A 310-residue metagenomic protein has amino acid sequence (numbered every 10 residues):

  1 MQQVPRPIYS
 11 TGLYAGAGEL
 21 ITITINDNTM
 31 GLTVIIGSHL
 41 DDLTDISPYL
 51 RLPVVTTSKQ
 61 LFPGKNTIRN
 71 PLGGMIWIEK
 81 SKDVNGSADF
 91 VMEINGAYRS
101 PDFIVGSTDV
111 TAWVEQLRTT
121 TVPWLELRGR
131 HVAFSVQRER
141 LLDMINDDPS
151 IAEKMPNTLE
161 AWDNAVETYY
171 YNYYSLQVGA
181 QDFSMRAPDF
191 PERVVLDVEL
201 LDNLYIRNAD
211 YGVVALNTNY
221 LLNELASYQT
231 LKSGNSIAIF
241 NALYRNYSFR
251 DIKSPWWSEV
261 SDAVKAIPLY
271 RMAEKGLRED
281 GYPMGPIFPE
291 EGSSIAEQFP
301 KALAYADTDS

Functional and structural regions predicted by a protein language model:
M1-F103: Beta-strand-enriched, solvent-exposed domains that form extended recognition/catalytic surfaces
Q3-R6, S58-L61, T108-V110, E115-R118 (+1 more regions): Short amphipathic alpha-helical surface micro-motifs
T11-Y14, T67-I68, Q116-R118, L125 (+1 more regions): Short boundary motifs at domain starts and secondary-structure transition points
A17-G18, L72-G73, T121-V122, R128-R130: Short, well-ordered loop/turn elements at secondary-structure boundaries
T22-I25, S100-V105, L125-L127, F134 (+1 more regions): Hydrophobic transmembrane signal anchors and adjacent membrane-proximal interface regions, especially in viral
I25, T108, D262: Short, motif-level signal for alpha-helix interfacial/capping segments enriched in acidic residues and aromatics/proline
E93-L127: Low-complexity, Pro/Ser/Thr- and charge-rich linker/hinge segments at domain boundaries
W113-E115, P123-S310: Catalytic cores of extracellular degradative/oxidative enzymes
